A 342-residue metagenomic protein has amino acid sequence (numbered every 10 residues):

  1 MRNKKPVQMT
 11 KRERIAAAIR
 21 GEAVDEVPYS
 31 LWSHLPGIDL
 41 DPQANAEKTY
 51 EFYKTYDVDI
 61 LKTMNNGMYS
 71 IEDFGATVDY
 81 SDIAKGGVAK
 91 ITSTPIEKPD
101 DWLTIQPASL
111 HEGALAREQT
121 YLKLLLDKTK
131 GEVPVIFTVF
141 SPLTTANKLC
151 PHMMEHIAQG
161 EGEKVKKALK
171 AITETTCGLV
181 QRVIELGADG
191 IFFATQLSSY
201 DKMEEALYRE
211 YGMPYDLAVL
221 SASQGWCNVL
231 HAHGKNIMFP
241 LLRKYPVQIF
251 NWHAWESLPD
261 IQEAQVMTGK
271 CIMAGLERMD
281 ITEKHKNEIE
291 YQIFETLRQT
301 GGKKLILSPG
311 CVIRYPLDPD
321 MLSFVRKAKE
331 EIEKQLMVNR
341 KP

Functional and structural regions predicted by a protein language model:
M1-P36, K48, P107-P342: Active-site loop segments of alpha/beta catalytic cores
G37-L40, K62, Y69-D82, T145-A146: Short active-site-adjacent helix-start/loop capping segments
P42-I71: Segments that shape or occlude catalytic/ligand-binding pockets
T63, S70, T77, I83-G86 (+4 more regions): A generic signature of intrinsically disordered, low-complexity regions enriched in glycine/proline and charged/polar
S70-H111, L124, G131-E132: A contiguous, low-structure linker/loop signature
